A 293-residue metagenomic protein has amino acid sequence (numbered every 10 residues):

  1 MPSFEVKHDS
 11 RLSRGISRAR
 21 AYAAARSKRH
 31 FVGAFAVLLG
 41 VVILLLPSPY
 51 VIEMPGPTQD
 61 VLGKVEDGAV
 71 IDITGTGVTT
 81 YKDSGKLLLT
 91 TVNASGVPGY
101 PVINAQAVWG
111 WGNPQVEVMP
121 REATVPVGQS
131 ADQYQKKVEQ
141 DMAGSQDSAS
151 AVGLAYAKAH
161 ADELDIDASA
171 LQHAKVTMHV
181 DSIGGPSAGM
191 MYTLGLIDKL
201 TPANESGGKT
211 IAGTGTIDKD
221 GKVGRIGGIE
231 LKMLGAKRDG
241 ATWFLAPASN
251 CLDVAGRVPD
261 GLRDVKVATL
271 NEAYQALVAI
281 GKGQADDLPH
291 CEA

Functional and structural regions predicted by a protein language model:
P2-A293: Peripheral, non-AAA+ core regions of ATP-driven protein-machinery
